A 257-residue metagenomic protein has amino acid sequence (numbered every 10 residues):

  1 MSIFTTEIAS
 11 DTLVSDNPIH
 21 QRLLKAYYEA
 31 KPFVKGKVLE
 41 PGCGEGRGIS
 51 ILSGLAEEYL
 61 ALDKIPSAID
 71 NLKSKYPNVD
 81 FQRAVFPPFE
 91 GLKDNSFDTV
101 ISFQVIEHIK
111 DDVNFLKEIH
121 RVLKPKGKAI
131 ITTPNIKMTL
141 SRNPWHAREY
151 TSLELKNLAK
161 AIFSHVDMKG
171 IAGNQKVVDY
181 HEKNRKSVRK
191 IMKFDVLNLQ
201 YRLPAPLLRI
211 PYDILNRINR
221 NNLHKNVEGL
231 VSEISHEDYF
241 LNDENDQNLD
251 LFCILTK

Functional and structural regions predicted by a protein language model:
M1-K93, T99-F103, F115-L116, S152 (+2 more regions): Conserved N-terminal segment of class I S-adenosyl-L-methionine
Q104-H108: A short His-aromatic
V113-P125: A short glycine-rich, Lys/Arg-flanked "PGG" loop and its adjoining helix->strand segment in the class I
G127-T133: Conserved beta-strand signature within the Rossmann-like core of class I S-adenosyl-L-methionine
P134-T139, E149, A172-K176: Short "lid" loop at the C-terminus of a central beta-strand within the Rossmann-like core of SAM-dependent
T139-N157: Acceptor-substrate binding/catalytic loop of class I
F163-Q175: Conserved S-adenosyl-L-methionine
G173-K257: A C-terminal cap/extension of S-adenosyl-L-methionine-dependent methyltransferases that defines the acceptor-substrate
